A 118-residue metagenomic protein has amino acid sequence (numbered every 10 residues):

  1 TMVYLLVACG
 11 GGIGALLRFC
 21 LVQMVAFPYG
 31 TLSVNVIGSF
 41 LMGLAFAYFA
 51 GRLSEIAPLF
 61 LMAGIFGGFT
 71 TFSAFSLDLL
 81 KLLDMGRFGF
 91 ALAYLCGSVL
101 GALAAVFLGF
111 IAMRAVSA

Functional and structural regions predicted by a protein language model:
T1-A118: Membrane-interface helix-loop junctions in multi-pass transporters/channels
